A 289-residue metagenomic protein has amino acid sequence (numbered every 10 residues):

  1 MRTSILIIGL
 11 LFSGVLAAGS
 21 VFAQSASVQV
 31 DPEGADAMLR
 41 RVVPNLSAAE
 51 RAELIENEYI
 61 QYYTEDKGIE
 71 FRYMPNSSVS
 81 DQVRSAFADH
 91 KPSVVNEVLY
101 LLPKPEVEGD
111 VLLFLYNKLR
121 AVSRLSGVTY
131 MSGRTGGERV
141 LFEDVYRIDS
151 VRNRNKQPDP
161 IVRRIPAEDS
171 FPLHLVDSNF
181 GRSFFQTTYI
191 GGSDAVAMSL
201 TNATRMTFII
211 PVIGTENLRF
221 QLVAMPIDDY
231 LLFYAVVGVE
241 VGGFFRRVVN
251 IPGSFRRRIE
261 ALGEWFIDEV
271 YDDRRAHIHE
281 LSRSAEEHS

Functional and structural regions predicted by a protein language model:
M1-S4: Positively charged n-region of N-terminal signal peptides that target proteins for export
I7-A17: Bacterial N-terminal signal peptides
A17-A23: Sec/Tat signal peptide C-region and signal peptidase I cleavage site
S27-S178: Hydrophobic ligand-binding cavity/cleft-lining segments
N179-Q221: Hydrophobic-ligand binding "helix-grip"
I209-I213, V239-R258: A short acidic/glycine-rich loop-to-helix N-cap element
G214-G242: Compact beta-sheet-dominated globular domain cores
R247-S282: A conserved amphipathic terminal alpha-helix motif
